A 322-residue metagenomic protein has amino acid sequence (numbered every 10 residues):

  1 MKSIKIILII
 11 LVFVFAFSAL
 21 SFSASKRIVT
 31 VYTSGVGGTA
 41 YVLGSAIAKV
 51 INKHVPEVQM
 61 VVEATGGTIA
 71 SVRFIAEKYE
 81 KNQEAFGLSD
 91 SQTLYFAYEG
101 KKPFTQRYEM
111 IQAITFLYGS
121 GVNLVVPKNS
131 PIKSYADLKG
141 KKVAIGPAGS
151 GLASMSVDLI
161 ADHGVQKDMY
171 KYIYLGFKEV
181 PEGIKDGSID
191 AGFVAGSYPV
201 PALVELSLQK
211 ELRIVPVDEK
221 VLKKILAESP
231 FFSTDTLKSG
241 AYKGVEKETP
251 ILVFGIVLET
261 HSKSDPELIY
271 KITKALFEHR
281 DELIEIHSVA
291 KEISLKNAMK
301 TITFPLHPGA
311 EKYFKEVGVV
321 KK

Functional and structural regions predicted by a protein language model:
M1-I9: Bacterial N-terminal signal peptides that target proteins for export
I9-S18: Bacterial N-terminal signal peptides
S25-T93: N-terminal (or domain-start) structured segment
K26, V55-E57, G67-A70, Y108-E109 (+4 more regions): Extracytoplasmic
V31-H54, V58, S120-D186, K300 (+1 more regions): Bilobed "Venus flytrap"/periplasmic-binding protein-like clamshell domains and structurally analogous long
E80-Y118, S197-V200: Acidic, polar ligand-binding/catalytic clefts
S91-Q92, K101-K102, S130, K167-E259 (+1 more regions): Pocket-lining segment of extracytoplasmic ligand-binding domains
L175, E179-P181, D186, G196-I214 (+2 more regions): An extracytoplasmic/periplasmic, membrane-proximal ligand-sensing/linker region
